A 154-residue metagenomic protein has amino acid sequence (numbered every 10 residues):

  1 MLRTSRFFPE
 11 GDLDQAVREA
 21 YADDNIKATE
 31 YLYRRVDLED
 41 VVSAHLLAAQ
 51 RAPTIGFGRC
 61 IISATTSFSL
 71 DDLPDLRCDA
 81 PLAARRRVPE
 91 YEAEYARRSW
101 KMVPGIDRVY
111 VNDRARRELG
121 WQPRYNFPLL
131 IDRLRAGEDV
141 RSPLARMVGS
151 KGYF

Functional and structural regions predicted by a protein language model:
M1, R35, V109-Y110: Short aromatic/basic micro-patch
M1-E10: Conserved beta-loop-beta element that borders a ligand/cofactor-binding pocket
E10, D14-I26, Y31-I61, T65: Alpha-helical substrate-binding/gating segment
E39-V42, D113, R124, P128: Residues in well-ordered alpha-helical elements
V42-V103, D107, N112, R117 (+2 more regions): Mid/C-terminal beta-alpha module of Rossmann-like enzyme folds, strongest in SDR-family dehydrogenases/epimerases
S99-P104, N126-G137: Short linear loop/turn motifs
W121: Conserved nucleotide-sugar donor-binding catalytic segment
L134-F154: A short, highly charged, low-complexity intrinsically disordered segment
